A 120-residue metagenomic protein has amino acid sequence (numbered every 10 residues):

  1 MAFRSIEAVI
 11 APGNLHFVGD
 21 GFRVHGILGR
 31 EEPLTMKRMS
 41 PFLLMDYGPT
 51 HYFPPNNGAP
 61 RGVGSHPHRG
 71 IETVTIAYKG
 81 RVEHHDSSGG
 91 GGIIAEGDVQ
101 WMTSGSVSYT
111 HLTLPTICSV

Functional and structural regions predicted by a protein language model:
A2, T110-T116: Conserved small/polar residues in nucleotide/adenosyl-binding loops
I10: Short, Gly/Pro- and small/polar-rich lid/capping loops
H16-Y78: A short glycine-rich, His/Asp/Glu-containing loop-to-beta-strand
P60, I76-A95, G105: A short beta-strand-loop-beta hairpin characteristic of the jelly-roll/cupin
H66-H68, H84, Y109-L112: Histidine-centered active-site/metal-ligand motif
